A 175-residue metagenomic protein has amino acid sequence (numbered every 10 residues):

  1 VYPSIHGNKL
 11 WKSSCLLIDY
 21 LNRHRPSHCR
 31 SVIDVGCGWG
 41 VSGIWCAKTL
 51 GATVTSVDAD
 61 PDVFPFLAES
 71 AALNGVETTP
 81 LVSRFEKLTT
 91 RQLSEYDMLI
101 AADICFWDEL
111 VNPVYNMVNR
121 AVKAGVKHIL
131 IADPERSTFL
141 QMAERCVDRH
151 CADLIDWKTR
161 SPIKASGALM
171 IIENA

Functional and structural regions predicted by a protein language model:
V1-A175: S-adenosylmethionine-dependent methyltransferases
